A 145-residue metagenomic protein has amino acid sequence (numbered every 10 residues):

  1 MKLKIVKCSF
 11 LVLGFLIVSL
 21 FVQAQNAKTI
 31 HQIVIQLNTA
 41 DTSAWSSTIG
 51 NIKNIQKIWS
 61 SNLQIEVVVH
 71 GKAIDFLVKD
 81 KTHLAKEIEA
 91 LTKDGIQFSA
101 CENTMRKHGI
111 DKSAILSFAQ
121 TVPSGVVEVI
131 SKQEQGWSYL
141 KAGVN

Functional and structural regions predicted by a protein language model:
M1-F10: Bacterial N-terminal signal peptides that target proteins for export
K4, L20-V22: N-terminal cationic amphipathic segment used for targeting or macromolecule association
S9-S19: Bacterial N-terminal signal peptides
V22-N145: Secreted/extracellular ectodomain signature
